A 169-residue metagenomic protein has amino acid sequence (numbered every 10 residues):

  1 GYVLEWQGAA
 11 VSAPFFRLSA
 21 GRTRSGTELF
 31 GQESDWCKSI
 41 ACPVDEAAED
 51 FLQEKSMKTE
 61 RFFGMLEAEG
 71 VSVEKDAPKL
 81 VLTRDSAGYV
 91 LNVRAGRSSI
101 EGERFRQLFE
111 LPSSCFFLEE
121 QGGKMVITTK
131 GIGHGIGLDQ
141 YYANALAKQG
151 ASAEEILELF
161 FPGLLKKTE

Functional and structural regions predicted by a protein language model:
G1-E169: Conserved, single-site charged/polar hotspot
